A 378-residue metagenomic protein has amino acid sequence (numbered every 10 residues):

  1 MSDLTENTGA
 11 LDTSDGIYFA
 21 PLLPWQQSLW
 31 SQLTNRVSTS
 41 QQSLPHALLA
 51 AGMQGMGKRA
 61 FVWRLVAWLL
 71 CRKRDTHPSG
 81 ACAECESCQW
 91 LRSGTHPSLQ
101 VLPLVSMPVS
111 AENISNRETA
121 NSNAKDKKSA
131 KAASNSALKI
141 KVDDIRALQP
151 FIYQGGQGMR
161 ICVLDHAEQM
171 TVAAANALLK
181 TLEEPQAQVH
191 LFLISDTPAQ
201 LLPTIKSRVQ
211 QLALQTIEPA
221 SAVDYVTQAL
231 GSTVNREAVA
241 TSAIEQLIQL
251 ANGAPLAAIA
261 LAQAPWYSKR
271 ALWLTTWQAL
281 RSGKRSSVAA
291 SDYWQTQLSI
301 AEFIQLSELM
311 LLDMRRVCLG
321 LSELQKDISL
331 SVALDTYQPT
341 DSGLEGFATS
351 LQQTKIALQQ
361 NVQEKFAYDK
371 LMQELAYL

Functional and structural regions predicted by a protein language model:
M1-W68, T76, A187-V189, D196-L378: Charged, glycine-rich active-site and insertion segments that engage polyanionic ligands
S2-A173: Clamp-loader machinery-focused feature within the broader ASCE/P-loop NTPase space
C71, Q154, E183-E184, L378: Conserved amphipathic alpha-helical interaction elements at protein-protein interfaces in regulatory, energy-coupling
Q89-L91, E183, P203: Short secondary-structure boundary/capping segments
L102-V105, I194, I217: Generic beta-structure capping elements
P150-Y153, N176-H190: Conserved catalytic/switch belt of AAA+ P-loop NTPases
I161-D165, L178, V189-D196: Structural recognition of the conserved hydrophobic beta-strand(s) that form the central parallel beta-sheet of P-loop
Q169-M170, E184, Q200: Residues immediately C-terminal
